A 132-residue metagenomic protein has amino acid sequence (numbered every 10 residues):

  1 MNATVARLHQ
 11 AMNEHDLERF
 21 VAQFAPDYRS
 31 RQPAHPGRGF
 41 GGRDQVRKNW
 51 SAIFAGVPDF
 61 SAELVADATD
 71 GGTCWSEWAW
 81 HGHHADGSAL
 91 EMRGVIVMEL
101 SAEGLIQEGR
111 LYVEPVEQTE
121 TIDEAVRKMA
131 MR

Functional and structural regions predicted by a protein language model:
M1-A22, P26, R127-R132: Short, low-complexity N-terminal intrinsically disordered segments enriched in polar/charged residues
A3, L17-G72: A solvent-exposed, acidic/Ser-Thr-rich amphipathic alpha-helical stretch
R47-R132: A beta-strand edge to alpha-helix "cap/lid" segment located at domain peripheries
